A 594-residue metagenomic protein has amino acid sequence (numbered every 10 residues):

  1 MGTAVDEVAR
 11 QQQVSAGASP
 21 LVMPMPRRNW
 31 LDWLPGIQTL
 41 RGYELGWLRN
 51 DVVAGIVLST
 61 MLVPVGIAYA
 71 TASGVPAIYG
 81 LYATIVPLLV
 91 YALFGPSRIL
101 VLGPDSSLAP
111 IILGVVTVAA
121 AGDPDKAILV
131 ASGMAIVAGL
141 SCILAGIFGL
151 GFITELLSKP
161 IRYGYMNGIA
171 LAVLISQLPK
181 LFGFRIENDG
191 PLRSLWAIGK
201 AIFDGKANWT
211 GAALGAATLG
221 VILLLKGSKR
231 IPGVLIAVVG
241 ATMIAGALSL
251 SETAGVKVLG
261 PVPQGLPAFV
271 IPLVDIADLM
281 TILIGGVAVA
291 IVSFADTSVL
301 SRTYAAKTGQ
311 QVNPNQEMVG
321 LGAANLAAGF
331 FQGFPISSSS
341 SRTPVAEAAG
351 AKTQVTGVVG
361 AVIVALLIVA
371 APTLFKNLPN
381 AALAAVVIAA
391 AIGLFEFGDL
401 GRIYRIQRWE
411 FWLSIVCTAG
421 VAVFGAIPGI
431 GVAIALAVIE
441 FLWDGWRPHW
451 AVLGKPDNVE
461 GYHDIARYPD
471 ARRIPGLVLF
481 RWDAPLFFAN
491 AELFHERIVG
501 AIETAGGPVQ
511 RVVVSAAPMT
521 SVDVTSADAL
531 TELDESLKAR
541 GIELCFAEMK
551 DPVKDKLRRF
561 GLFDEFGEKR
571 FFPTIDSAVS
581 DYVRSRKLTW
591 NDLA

Functional and structural regions predicted by a protein language model:
G2-E460, I474, V499, T525 (+1 more regions): Transmembrane helical cores of multi-pass ion-transport proteins
V57, G393-E565, V583-A594: The feature marks cytosolic C-terminal regulatory regions of anion transporters and related permeases
V101, F546, F571: Conserved SAM-binding loop
V362, V553-K554, P573: Short secondary-structure capping/turn micro-motifs that flank functional sites
E565-D581: Short acidic-hydrophobic, aromatic-tinged amphipathic segments that line or gate anion-handling sites
